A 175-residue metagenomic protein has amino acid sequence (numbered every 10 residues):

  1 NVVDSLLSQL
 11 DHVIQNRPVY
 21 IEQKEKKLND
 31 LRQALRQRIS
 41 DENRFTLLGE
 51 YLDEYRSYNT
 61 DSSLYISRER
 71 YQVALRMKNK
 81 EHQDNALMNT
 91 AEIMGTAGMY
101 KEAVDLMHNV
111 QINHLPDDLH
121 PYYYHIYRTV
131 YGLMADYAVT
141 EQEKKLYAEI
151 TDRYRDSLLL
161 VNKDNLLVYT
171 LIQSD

Functional and structural regions predicted by a protein language model:
N1-D175: A "functional boundary" signal
